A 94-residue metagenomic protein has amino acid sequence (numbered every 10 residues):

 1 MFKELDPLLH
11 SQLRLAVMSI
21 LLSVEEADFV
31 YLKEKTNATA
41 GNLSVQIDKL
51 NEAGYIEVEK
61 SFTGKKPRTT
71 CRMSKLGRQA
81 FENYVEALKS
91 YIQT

Functional and structural regions predicted by a protein language model:
M1-F2, S19, Q79-T94: Amphipathic alpha-helical dimerization/coiled-coil segments that flank or bridge DNA-binding/regulatory modules
F2-T39, S61-G64, T70: N-terminal helix-turn-helix DNA-binding core of bacterial DNA-binding proteins
N42: Residues in the helix-turn-helix
Q46: Residues within the DNA-recognition helix of helix-turn-helix
G54: Glycine-centered, phosphate/nucleic-acid-interacting loop/turn motifs that mediate DNA/RNA or nucleotide
V58: Short beta-strand "wing" residues that participate in macromolecule-binding interfaces
T63-E82: Basic, amphipathic "hinge/linker" alpha-helix immediately C-terminal to the N-terminal HTH DNA-binding motif
